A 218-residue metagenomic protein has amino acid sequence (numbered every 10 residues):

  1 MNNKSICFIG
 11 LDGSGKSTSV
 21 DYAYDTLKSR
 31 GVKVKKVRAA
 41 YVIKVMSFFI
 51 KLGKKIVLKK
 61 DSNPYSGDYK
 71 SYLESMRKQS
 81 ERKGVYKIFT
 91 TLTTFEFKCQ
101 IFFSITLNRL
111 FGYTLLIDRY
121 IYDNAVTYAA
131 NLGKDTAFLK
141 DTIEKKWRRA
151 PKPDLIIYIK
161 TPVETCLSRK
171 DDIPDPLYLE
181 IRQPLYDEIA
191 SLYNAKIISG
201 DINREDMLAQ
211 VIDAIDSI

Functional and structural regions predicted by a protein language model:
F8: Hydrophobic anchor at the beta1->P-loop junction of P-loop NTPases
L11: P-loop (Walker A) phosphate-binding loop of NTP-binding proteins
K16: Conserved lysine of the Walker
S19: Hydrophobic positions on the alpha1 helix immediately C-terminal to the Walker A/P-loop
R30-M46: Short beta-strand-centered segment that lines the nucleotide-binding/catalytic pocket of NTP-utilizing
Y41-G133, A137: ATP-dependent small-molecule kinase phosphotransfer cores that center on conserved nucleotide phosphate-binding segments
R119-E188: A glycine- and Lys/Arg-enriched "phosphate-lid" helix/loop adjacent to the NTP-binding pocket of small-molecule kinases
E164-I218: NTP-dependent small-molecule kinase module
